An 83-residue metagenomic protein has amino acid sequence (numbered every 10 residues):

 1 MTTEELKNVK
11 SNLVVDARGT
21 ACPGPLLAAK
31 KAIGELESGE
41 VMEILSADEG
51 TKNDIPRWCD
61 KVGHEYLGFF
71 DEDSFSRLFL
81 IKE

Functional and structural regions predicted by a protein language model:
T2-E35: An N-terminal amphipathic alpha-helical segment
N12-V14, G39-E43, R77: Intrinsic-disorder/low-complexity, polar/charged segments enriched in Ser/Thr/Lys/Arg/Asp/Glu/Gln
P23-F69: Amphipathic, hydrophobic secondary-structure cores in small proteins
R77-E83: Core SAM-dependent methyltransferase catalytic element
